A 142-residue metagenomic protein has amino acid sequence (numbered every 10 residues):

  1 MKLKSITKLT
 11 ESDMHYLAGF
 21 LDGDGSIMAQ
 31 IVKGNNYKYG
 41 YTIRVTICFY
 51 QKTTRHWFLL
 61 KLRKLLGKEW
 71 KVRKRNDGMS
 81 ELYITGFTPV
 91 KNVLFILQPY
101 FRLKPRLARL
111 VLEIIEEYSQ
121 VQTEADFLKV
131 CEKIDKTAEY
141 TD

Functional and structural regions predicted by a protein language model:
M1-D142: Sequence-level preference for short, compositionally simple segments enriched in small aliphatic or small polar residues
